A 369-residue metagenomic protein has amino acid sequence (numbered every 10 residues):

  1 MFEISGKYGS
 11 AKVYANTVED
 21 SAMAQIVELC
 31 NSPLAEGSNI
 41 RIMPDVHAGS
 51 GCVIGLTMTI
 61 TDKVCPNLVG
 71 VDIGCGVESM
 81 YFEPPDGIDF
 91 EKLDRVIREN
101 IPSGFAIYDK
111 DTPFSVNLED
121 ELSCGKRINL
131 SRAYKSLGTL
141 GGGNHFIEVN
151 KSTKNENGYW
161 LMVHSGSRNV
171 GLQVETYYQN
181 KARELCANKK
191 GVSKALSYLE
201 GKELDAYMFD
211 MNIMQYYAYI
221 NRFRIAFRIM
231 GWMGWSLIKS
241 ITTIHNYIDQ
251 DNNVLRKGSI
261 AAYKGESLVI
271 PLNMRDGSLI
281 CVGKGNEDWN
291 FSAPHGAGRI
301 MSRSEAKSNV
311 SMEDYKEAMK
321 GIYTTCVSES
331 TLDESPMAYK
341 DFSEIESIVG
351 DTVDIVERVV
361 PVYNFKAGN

Functional and structural regions predicted by a protein language model:
F2-E28, A35-I42, A48-L56, D62-P66 (+3 more regions): Domain-length cofactor-binding catalytic modules of enzymes
P44-D45, D72: Acidic active-site catalytic centers that drive phospho-/nucleotidyl reactions and related ester hydrolyses
P66-S123: A generic, well-ordered mixed alpha/beta core segment in the N-terminal half of proteins
